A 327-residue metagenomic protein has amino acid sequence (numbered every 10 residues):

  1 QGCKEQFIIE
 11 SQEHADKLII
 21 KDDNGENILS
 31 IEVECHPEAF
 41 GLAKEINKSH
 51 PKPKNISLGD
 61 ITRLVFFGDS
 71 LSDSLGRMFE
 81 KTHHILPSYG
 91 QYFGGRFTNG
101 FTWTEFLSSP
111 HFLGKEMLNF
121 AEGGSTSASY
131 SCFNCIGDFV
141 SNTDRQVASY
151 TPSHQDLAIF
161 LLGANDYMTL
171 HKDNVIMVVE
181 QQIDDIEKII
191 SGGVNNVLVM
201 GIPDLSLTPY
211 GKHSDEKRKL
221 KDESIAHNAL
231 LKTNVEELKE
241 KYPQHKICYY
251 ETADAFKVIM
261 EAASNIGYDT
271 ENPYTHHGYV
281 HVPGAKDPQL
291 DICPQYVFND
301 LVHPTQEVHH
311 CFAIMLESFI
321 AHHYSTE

Functional and structural regions predicted by a protein language model:
E5, L18-I20: Short linear proline/tyrosine/threonine-rich motifs used for host-factor recruitment and membrane trafficking/assembly
I46-G123, Q306-H310: Serine-esterase "nucleophile elbow" of acetyl-processing enzymes
S49-R63, F106-S109, T143-H154, I183-G192 (+1 more regions): Short amphipathic alpha-helices and their capping/turn segments at secondary-structure boundaries
D60, P209-K221, E237, Q244-Q306 (+1 more regions): Mobile gating loops/cap/lid regions near enzyme active sites that modulate substrate access
R63-F67, L71-S74, E116-A121, D156-L161 (+4 more regions): Structural recognition of the beta-strand scaffold that forms the well-ordered cores of secreted hydrolase catalytic
P87-D184: Conserved SGNH/GDSL esterase-like catalytic core that processes O-acyl groups on lipids and polysaccharides
G163-M260, L316-E317: Extracytoplasmic, non-cytosolic globular domains
H310-E327: C-terminal helix/juxtamembrane-tail motif
